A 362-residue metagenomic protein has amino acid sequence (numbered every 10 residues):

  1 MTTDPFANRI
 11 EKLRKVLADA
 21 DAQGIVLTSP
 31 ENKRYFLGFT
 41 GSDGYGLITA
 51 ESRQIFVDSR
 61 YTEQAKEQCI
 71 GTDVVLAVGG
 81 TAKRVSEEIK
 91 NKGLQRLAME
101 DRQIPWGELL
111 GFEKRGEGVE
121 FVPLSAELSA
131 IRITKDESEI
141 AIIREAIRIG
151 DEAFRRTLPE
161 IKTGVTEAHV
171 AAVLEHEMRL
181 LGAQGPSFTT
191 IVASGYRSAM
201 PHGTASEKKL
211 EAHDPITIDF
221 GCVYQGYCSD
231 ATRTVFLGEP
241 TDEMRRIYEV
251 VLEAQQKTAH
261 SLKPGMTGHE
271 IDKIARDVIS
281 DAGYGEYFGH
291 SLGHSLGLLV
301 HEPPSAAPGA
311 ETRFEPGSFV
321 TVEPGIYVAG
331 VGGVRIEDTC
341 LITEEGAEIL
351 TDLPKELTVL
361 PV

Functional and structural regions predicted by a protein language model:
M1-V362: Active-site neighborhoods and metal-handling regions in enzymes and metal-associated proteins
